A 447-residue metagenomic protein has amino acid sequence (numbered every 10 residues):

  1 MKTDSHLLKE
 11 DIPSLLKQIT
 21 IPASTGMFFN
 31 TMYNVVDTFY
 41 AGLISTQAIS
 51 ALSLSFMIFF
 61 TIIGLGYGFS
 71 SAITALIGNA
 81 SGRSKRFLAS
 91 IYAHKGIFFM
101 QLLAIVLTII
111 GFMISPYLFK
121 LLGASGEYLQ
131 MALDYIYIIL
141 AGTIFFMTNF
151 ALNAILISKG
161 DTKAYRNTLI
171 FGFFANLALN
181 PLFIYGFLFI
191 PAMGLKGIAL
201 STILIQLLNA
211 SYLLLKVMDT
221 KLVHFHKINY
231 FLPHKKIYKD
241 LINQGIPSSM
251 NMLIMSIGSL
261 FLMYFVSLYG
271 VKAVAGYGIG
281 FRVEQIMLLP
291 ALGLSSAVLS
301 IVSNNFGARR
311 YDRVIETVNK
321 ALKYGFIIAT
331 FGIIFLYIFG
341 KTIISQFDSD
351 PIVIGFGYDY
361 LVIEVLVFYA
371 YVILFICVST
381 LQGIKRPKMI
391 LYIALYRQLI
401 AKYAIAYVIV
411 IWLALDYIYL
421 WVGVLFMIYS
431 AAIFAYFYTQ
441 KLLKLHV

Functional and structural regions predicted by a protein language model:
M1-T20, I77-I144, I190-I246, V302-V367 (+1 more regions): Short alpha-helical transmembrane segments in multi-pass integral membrane proteins
L7-F39, L43-I44, F60-A72, L76 (+6 more regions): N-terminal transmembrane alpha-helices
Q18-D37, I138, G172, I205-N209 (+4 more regions): Transmembrane helical elements of multi-pass membrane transporters/channels
A23, M27, T38-F39, A75 (+16 more regions): Transmembrane alpha-helix boundary and packing residues in multipass membrane permease domains and related
F28, M32-S50, F119-G126, L182-M193 (+4 more regions): Helix-terminus/linker motif at the lipid-water interface of multi-pass membrane proteins
N30, N34-D37, A41, I63-S70 (+18 more regions): Alpha-helical transmembrane segments and their lipid-water interface positions in multi-pass membrane proteins
I49-I109, F146-G160, A164-Y165, G276-G340 (+1 more regions): Small-residue-rich hydrophobic transmembrane alpha-helices
S70, I139-S158, Y165-F173, I198-L213 (+5 more regions): Short runs within selected transmembrane alpha-helices of multi-pass transporters and secretion channels
